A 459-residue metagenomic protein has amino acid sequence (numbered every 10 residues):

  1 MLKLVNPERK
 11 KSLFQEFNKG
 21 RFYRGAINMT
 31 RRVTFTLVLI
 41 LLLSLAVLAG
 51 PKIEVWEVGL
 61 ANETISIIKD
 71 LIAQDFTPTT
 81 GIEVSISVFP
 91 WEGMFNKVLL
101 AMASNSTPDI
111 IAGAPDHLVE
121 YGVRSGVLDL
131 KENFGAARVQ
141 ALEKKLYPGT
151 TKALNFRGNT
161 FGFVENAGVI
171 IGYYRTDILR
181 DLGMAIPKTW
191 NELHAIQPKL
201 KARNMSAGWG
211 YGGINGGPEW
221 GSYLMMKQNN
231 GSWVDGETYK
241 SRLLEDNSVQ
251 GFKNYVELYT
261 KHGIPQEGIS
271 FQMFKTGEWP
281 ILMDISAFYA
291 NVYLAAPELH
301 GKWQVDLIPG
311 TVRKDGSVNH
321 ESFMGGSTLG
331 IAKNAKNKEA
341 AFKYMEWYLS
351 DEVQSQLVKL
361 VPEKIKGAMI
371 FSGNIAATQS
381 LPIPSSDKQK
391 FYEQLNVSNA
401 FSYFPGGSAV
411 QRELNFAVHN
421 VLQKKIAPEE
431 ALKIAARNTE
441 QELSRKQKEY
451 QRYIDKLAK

Functional and structural regions predicted by a protein language model:
K52, E83-V84, R180, N396-K459: Conserved C-terminal helix/tail region of periplasmic/extracytoplasmic solute-binding proteins
K52, L71, D75-L146, N155 (+3 more regions): Extracytoplasmic "Venus flytrap"/periplasmic binding protein-like
A61-E83, L414, L432: Short, polar/charged alpha-helical segment
L100-A101, D109, V139-D177, D315-E321 (+1 more regions): A structural signal for short loop-to-beta-strand junctions that line the ligand-binding cleft of periplasmic/secreted
P115-I171, H194, P218-G221, K302-P309 (+2 more regions): Hinge/lid segment of periplasmic solute-binding proteins
F156-E165, I170, H194-K240, W279-I281: Extracytoplasmic/periplasmic solute-binding protein
I196-K201, E237-Q266, I308-T311: Glycine-centered hinge/linker elements that transmit conformational signals in sensory and ligand-binding systems
F288-L299, V312-F416, Y450-K459: C-terminal lobe and pocket-closing loops of periplasmic/extracytoplasmic Venus-flytrap solute-binding proteins
